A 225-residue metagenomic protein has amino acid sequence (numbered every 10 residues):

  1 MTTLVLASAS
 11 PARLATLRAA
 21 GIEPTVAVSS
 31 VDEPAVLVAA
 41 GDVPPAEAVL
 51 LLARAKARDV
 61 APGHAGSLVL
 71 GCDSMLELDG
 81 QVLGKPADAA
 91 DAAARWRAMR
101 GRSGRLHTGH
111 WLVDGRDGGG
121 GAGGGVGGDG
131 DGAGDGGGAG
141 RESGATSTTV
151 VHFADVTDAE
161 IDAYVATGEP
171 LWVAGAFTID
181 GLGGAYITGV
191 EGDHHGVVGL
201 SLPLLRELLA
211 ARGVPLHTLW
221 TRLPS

Functional and structural regions predicted by a protein language model:
M1-I22, R102, A139, T148-S225: GST superfamily/GST-like fold recognition
M1-L68, Q81-V82, G120-G128, A210-S225: N-terminal polybasic phosphate/anion-binding patch
L17, A53, D73, A92 (+3 more regions): Residue-level signal for inorganic ion chemistry
A35-L37, L76-L78, G119-G120, G128 (+2 more regions): Acidic/polar active-site rim loop that often engages polyanionic ligands
A53, D114-E142: Intrinsically disordered, low-complexity terminal tails and inter-domain linkers enriched for S/T/G/P/D/E
L70-C72, W111, D180: Short beta-strand segments
S74-G104, F153: Active-site-adjacent loop/tail segments of enzyme domains
A93-M99, T108-G118, G138-G144, T148-V151: Anionic-ligand binding region
